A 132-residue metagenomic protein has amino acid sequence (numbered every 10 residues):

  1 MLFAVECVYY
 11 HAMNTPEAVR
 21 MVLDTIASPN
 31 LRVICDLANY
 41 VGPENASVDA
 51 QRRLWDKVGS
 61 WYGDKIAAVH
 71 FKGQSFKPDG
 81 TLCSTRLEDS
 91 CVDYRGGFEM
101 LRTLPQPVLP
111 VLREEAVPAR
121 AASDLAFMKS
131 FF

Functional and structural regions predicted by a protein language model:
M1-C91: Acidic/histidine-rich catalytic cores of soluble enzymes
V8, T81, A116-V117, A126: Intrinsically disordered, low-complexity regions of eukaryotic proteins
A18-M21, K57, G96, M100 (+1 more regions): Alpha-helical elements of Rossmann-like donor-binding domains used by nucleotide-donor carbohydrate transfer enzymes
L23-I26, L101, F132: Conserved hydrophobic residues forming the short capping helix/wall of the S-adenosyl-L-methionine
S75, V111-A121: A short, acidic, flexible beta-alpha connecting loop/helix-capping segment that sits on the rim of active
R86, S90, R95-G97, R102-L104 (+1 more regions): H/E-rich (His + Asp/Glu) clusters that bind or coordinate divalent metals
P118-F132: C-terminal helical cap(s) of enzyme catalytic domains, especially alpha/beta-barrels
